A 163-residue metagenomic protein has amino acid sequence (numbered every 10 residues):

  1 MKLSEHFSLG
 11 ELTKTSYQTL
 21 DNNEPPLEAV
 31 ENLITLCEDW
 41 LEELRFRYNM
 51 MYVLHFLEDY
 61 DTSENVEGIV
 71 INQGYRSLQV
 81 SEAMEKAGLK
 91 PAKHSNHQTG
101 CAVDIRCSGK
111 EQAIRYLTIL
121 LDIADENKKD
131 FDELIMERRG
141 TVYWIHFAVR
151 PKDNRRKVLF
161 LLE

Functional and structural regions predicted by a protein language model:
M1-S63, G140, P151, R156-E163: Extracytoplasmic cell-surface/polysaccharide-interacting catalytic and binding patches
E11, S16, Q79, M84 (+2 more regions): Solvent-exposed, flexible loop/coil residues
C37-L41, G68, S81: A general structural signal for well-ordered alpha-helical packing
M51, V66-G68, N127-D132: Loop/turn elements at helix/coil->beta-strand transitions in domains of secreted/extracellular proteins
T62-E64, L78-N96: Charged, often glycine-rich, active-site loop that binds/positions anionic groups
V70-N72: A structural signal for the main folded, soluble domain(s) of proteins
R76-S81, K110-Q112: Short, charged/polar surface micro-motifs in flexible loops or helix N-caps
A92-E163: Catalytic cores and adjacent binding grooves of peptidoglycan-active enzymes
